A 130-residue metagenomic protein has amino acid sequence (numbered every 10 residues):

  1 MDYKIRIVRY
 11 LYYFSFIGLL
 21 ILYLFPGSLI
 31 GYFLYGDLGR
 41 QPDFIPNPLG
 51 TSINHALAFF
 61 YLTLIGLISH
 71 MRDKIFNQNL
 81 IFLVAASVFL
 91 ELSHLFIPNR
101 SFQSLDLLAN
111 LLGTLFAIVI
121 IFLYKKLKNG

Functional and structural regions predicted by a protein language model:
M1-P98, F102-L107, L111, L115-G130: Bulky hydrophobic segments
